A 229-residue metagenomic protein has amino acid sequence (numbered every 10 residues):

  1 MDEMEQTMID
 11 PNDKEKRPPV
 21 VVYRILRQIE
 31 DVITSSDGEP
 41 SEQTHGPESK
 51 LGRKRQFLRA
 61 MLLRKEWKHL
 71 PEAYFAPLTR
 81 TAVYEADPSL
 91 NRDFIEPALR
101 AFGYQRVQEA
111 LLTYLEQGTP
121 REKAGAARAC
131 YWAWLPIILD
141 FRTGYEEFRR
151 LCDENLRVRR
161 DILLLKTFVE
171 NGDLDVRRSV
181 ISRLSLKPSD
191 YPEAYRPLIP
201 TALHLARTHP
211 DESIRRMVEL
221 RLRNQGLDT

Functional and structural regions predicted by a protein language model:
D2-E3, P197-T229: Eukaryotic acidic, Ser/Thr-rich intrinsically disordered low-complexity regions
E3-I9: Terminal intrinsically disordered, low-complexity, charge-rich regions
I9-V20, R24-D31, G46-H69, L90-F102 (+4 more regions): Structural detector for internal amphipathic alpha-helices that build alpha-solenoid repeat scaffolds
Y23-H45, H69-A82, Y104-L115, P136-E146 (+3 more regions): Amphipathic alpha-helical scaffolding segments comprising HEAT/armadillo-like alpha-solenoid repeats
G52, P88-S89, P120-A124, E170 (+3 more regions): Alpha-helix N-cap/helix-start positions at coil->helix boundaries
R80-T81, E85-A110, Y114-T119, C130 (+1 more regions): Internal, hydrophobic cores of structured domains that mediate oligomerization or house catalytic pockets within large
Y114, G118-R150, A202-S213, M217: Long amphipathic alpha-helical scaffold regions
F141-R142, N171-D175, L184-L186, D190 (+2 more regions): Long, low-complexity regulatory tails in eukaryotic proteins
